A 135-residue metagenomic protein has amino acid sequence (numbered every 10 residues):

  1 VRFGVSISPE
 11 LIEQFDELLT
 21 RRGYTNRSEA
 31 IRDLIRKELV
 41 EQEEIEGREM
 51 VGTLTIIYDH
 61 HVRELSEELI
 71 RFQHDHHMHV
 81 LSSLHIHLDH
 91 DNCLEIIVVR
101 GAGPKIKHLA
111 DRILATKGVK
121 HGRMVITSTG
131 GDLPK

Functional and structural regions predicted by a protein language model:
V5-I7, F15, T25-R36: Short amphipathic alpha-helical segments
I31, V40-G47: Short, charge-rich, low-complexity interaction segments located in flexible loops at or near secondary-structure
R48-H60, L94-I96: Short glycine-/aliphatic-rich beta-strand segments at the starts of folded cytosolic domains
H60-V80: Short amphipathic alpha-helix segments
H61-V62, V99-I106: Helix N-cap motif at beta-to-alpha junctions
E67-F72, H108-T116: Short amphipathic alpha-helices in soluble, non-transmembrane regions that often serve as interface/regulatory elements
M78-I86, D111, A115-G130: Conserved short beta-strand edge segments in small beta-sheet-based binding/regulatory domains
I96-R100, D132-K135: Short, low-order "capping/linker" segments at domain edges
